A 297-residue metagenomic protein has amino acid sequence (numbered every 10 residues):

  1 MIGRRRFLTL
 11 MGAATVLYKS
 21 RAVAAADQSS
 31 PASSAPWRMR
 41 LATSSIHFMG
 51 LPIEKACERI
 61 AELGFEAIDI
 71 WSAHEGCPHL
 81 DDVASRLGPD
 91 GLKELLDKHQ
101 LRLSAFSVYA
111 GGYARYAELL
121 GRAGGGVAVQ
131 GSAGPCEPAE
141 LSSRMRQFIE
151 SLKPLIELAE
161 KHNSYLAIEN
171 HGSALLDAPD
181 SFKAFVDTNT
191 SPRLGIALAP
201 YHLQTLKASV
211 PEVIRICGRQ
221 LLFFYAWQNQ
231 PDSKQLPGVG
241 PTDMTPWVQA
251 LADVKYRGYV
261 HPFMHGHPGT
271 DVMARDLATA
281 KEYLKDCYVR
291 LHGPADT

Functional and structural regions predicted by a protein language model:
I2-A42, G50-A61, E66, L176-L198 (+1 more regions): Histidine-acidic metal/acid-base catalytic patches
M11-K19, S33, H74, H99-T205 (+1 more regions): Active-site acidic/histidine proton-transfer and metal-coordination neighborhood in alpha/beta enzyme cores
H47-G50, E75-G76: Extracytoplasmic "Venus flytrap"
A56, L92, Y116, L155 (+1 more regions): Aromatic/hydrophobic pocket-lining residues that form π-stacking "cages" and hydrophobic walls in ligand
D69, A105-S107, V129, Y225 (+1 more regions): Conserved beta-strand positions in the central sheet of alpha/beta enzyme cores
I70-G91: Glycine-rich, proline-tolerant flexible connector loops at the mouths of alpha/beta enzymes
S72-C77, A133-P138, W227-K234: Conserved radical SAM core fold
